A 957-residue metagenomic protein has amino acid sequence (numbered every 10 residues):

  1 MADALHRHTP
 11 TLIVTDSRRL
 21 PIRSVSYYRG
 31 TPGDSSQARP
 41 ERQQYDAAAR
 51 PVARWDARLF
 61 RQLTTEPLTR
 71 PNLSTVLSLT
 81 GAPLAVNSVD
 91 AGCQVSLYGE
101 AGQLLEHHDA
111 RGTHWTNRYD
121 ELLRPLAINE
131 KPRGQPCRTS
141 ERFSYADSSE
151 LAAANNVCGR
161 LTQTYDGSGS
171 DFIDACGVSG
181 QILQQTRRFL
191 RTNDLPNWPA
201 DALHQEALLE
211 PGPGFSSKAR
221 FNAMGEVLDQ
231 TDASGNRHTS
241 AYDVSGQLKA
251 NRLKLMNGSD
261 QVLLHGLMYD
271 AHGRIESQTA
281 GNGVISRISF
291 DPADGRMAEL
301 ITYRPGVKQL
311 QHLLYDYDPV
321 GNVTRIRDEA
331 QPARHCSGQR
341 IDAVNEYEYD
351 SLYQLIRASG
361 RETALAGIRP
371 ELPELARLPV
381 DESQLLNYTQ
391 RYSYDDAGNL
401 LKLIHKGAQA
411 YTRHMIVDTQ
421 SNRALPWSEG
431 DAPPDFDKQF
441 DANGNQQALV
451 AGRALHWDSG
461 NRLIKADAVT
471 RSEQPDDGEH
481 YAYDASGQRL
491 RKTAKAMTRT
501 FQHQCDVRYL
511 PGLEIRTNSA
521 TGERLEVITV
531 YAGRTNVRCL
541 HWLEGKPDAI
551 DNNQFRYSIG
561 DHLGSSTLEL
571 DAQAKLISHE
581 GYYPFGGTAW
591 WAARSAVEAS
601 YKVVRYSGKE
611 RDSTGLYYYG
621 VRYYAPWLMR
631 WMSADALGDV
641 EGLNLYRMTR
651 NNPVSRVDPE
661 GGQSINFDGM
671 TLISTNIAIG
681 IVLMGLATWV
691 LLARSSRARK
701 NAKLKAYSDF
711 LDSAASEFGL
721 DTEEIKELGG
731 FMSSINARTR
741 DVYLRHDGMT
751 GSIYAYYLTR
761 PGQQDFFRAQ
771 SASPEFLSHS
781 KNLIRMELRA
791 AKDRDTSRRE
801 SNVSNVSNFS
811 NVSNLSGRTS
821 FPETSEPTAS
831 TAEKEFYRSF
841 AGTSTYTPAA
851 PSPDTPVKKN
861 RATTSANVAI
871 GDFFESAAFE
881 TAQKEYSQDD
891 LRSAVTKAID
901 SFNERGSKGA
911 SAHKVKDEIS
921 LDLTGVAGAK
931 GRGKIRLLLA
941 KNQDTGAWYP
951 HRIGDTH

Functional and structural regions predicted by a protein language model:
T31, F60-T75, D90, P125-T162 (+4 more regions): Acidic/glycine-rich beta-solenoid
P40-W55, C176, Q184, Q504-I528 (+1 more regions): Carboxylate/His-rich catalytic cores and anion/metal-binding grooves
Q44-A47, E66-T69, V76-T80: Hydrophobic, small-residue-rich alpha-helical packing segments that form membrane-like cores
T113-I128: Hydrophobic or amphipathic alpha-helical targeting/insertion segments
Y388, A574-W591, G615-L616, V621-R622 (+1 more regions): Short turn/helix-capping motifs enriched in Asx and small/polar residues
P547-G620: A motif-centric feature for acidic-aromatic and gly/ser/thr-rich catalytic loops and repeats
E660-D872, S887: Low-complexity, glycine/serine/proline-rich disordered segments that function as export/translocation leaders
L711, A715, E833, G842 (+3 more regions): Basic, Lys/Arg-enriched alpha-helical interface segments
